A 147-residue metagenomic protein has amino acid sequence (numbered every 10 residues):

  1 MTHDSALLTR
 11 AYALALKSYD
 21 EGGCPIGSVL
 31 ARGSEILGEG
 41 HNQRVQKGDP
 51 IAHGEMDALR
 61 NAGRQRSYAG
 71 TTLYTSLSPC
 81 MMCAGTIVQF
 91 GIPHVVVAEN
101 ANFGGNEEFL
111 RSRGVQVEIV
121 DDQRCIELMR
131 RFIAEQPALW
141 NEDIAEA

Functional and structural regions predicted by a protein language model:
M1-S18, G85-A147: Zinc-dependent deaminase
C24, S67-A69, G91: Short loop/turn motifs at secondary-structure junctions
I26-S34: Short beta-strand scaffold segments in enzyme catalytic cores
Q43-D57: A short, polar/charged loop-to-alpha-helix boundary motif
A52, L73-P93: Local cysteine-cluster metal-coordination motifs and their immediate loop/turn environment, predominantly Fe-S cluster
E55-L77: Mobile, glycine- and charge-enriched loop segments and immediately flanking short secondary-structure elements within
